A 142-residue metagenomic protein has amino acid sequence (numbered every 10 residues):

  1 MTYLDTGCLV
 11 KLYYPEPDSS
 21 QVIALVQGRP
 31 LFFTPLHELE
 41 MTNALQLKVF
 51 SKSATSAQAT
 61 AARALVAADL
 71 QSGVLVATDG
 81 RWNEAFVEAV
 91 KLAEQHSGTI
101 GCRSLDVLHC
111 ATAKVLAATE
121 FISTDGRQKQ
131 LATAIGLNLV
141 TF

Functional and structural regions predicted by a protein language model:
M1, T34, C110, K114-F142: Acidic, PIN/NYN-like endoribonuclease modules and their adjacent C-terminal/linker elements
M1-S19, N43: Metal-dependent nucleic-acid phosphoesterase active-site entry motif
T6, L105-V107, D125: Conserved glycosyltransferase catalytic-site signature
L12, T99, A117-T119: A generic secondary-structure micro-motif detector that highlights 1-2 residue hydrophobic/ambivalent hotspots embedded
E16, V49-S53, L116-I122: Short helix-capping/linker segments at secondary-structure and domain boundaries
D18, H37, R127: A generic "binding-loop/recognition-motif" signal
S20-Q21, L139: Glycine-rich, phosphate-binding/catalytic loops in enzymes
I23-S104, L108-K114, Q130-A134: PIN-domain endoribonuclease scaffold, especially VapC-family toxins
